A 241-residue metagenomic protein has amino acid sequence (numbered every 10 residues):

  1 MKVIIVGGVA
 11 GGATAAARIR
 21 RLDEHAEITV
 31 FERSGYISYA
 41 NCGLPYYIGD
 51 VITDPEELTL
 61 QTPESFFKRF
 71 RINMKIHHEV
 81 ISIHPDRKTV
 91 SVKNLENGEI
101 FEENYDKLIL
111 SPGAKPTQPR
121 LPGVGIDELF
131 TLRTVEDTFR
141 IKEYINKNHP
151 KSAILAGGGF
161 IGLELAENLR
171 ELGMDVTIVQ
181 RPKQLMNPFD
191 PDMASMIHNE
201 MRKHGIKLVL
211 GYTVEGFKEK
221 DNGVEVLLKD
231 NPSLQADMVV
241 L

Functional and structural regions predicted by a protein language model:
M1-H77, A166-F189: Beta1-alpha1 glycine-rich phosphate/pyrophosphate-binding loop at the start of Rossmann-like nucleotide-binding domains
M1-I4, E64-A153, E225-L241: FAD-binding core/adjacent interface of flavoenzyme oxidoreductases
G7-A10, R133-T134, G157-G159: Glycine-rich Rossmann-fold phosphate-binding loop(s) that bind the pyrophosphate of adenine dinucleotide cofactors
A15-A16, A40, P85, P119-L121 (+2 more regions): Short glycine-/acidic-enriched loop or helix-start segments at secondary-structure transitions that form or flank
R18-R21, G43-Y46, T89-V90, P122-I126 (+4 more regions): Short, glycine/charged-enriched secondary-structure capping and boundary segments
H25-E27, R69, K75-E96, E103 (+1 more regions): A Rossmann-like FAD-binding core segment of flavoenzymes
R140-F189, G223: Rossmann-like NAD(P)H-binding beta-loop-alpha module
